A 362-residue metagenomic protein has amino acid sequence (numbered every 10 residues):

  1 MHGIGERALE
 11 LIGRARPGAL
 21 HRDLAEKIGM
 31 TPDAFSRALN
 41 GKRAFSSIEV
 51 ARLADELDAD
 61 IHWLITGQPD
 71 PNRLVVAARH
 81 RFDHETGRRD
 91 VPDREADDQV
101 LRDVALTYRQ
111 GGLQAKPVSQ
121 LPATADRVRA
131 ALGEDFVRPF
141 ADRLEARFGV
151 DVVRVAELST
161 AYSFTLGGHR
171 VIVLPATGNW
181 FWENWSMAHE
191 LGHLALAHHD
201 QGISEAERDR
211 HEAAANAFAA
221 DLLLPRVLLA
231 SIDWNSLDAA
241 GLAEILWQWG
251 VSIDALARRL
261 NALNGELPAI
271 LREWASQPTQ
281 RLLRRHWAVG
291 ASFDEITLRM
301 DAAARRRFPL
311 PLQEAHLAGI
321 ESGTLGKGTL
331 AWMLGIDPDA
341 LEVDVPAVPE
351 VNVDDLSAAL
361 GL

Functional and structural regions predicted by a protein language model:
M1-L362: Short juxta-domain linker segments that transition from a proline/glycine-rich, charged coil into a short amphipathic
